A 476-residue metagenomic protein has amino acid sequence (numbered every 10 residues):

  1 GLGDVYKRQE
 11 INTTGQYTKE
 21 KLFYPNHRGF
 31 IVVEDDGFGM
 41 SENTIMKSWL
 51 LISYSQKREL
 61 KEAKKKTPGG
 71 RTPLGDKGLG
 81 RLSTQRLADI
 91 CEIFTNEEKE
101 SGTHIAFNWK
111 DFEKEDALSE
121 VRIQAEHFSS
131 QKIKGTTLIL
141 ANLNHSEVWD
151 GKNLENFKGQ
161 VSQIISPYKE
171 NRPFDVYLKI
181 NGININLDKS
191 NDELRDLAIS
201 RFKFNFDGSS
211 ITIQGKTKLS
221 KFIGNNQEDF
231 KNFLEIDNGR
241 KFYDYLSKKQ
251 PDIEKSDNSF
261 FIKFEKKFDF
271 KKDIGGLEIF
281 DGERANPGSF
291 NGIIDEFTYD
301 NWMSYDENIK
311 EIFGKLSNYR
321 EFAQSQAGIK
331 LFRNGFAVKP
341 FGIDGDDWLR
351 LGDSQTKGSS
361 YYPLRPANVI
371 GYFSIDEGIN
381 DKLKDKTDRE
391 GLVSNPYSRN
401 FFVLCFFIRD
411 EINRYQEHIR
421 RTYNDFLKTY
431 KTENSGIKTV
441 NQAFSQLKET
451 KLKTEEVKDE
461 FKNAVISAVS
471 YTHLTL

Functional and structural regions predicted by a protein language model:
G1-G151, Q163, L474: GHKL (Bergerat-fold) ATPase N-terminal catalytic module, capturing the glycine-rich phosphate-binding loop and acidic
N26-R28, G78, R86-D89, K132-K134 (+4 more regions): Short, well-ordered loop/turn elements at secondary-structure boundaries
S41, I45, W149-Q160, Y397-L404: Short amphipathic alpha-helical segments
I52-K57, A88-T95, V161-R172, N368 (+4 more regions): Conserved NTP-handling cores and scaffolds of large molecular machines
A63-P68, E100-H104, P173-I180, I419-T429: Short, glycine/acidic-rich hinge or "gate" loops at secondary-structure transitions that mediate conformational
K132-E321: Glycine/threonine-rich ATP-lid/beta-loop region of ATP-binding domains
P251-S470: Charged regulatory segments coupled to nucleotide-binding catalytic modules in large multidomain enzymes
